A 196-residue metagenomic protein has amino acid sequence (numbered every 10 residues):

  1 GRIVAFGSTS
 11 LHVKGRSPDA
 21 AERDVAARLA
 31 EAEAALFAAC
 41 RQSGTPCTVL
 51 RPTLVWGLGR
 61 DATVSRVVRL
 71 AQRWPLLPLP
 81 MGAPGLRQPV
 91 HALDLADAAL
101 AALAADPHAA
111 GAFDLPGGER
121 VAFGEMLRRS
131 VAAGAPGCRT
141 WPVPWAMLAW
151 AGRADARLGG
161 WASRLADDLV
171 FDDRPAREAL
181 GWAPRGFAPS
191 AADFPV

Functional and structural regions predicted by a protein language model:
A5-P18, V55-D61: Conserved catalytic-site region of short-chain dehydrogenase/reductase
R23-R51, L58-R66: Active-site Tyr-X1-5-Lys
A27, A62, R87-V90, V121 (+2 more regions): Residue-level signal for the nucleotide or nucleotide-sugar donor/cofactor binding architecture
D61-R66, P80-A104, A110-G111: Substrate-positioning beta->alpha
R66-A92, P136-V170: Alpha-helical membrane-targeting segments
A98-G160, A179, R185-V196: Mid/C-terminal beta-alpha module of Rossmann-like enzyme folds, strongest in SDR-family dehydrogenases/epimerases
